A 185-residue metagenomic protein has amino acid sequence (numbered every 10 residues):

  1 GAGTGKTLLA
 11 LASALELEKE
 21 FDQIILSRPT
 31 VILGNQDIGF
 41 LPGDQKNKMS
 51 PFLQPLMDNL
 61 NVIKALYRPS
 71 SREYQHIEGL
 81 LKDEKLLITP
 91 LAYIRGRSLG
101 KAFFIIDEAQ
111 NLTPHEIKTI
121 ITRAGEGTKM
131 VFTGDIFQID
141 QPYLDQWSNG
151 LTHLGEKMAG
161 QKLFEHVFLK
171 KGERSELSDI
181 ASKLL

Functional and structural regions predicted by a protein language model:
G1-F103, N111-L185: Conserved helicase motor core of SF1/SF2 NTP-dependent helicases
D107: Walker B catalytic carboxylates
